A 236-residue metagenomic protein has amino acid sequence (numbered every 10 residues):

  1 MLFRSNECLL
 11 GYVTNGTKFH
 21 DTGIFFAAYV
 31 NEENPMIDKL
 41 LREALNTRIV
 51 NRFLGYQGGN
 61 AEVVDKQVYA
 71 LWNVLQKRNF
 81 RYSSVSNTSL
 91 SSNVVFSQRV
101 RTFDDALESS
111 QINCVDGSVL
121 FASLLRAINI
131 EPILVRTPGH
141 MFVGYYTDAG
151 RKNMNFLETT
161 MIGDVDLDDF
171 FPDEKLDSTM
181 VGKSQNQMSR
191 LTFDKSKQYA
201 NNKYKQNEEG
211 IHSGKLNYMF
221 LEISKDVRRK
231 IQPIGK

Functional and structural regions predicted by a protein language model:
M1-K236: A structural boundary/capping signal
